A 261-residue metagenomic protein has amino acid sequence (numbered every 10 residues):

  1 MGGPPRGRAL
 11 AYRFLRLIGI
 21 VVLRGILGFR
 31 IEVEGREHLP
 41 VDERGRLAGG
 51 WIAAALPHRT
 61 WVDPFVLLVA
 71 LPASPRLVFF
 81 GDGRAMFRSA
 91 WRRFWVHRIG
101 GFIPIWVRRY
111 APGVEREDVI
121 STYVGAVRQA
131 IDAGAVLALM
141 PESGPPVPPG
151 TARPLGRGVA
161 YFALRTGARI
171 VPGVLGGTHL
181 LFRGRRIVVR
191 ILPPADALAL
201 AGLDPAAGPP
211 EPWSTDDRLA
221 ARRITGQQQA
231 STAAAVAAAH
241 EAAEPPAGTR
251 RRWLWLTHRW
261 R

Functional and structural regions predicted by a protein language model:
M1-A11, F80-R84: Compositionally biased, charge-rich terminal segments
G3, G7, R116-R261: Non-catalytic C-terminal accessory region of glycerolipid acyltransferases and related lyso-lipid remodeling enzymes
P5-G28, R93-G101, L254, H258: Short hydrophobic helices that act as membrane-entry/anchoring signals
R16, P64, S121-V124: Short, well-ordered alpha-helical scaffold segments within catalytic/effector domains
I20-H58: Helix-to-loop junction immediately C-terminal to a conserved catalytic motif
R24, P72, W95-H97, A130 (+1 more regions): A generic structural signal for well-ordered alpha-helical segments
F29, S74, I99, A133-G134 (+1 more regions): Structured helix-beta-strand junction loops
R46-E115: Catalytic core of membrane glycerolipid acyltransferases/transacylases, capturing the structured, soluble-facing
